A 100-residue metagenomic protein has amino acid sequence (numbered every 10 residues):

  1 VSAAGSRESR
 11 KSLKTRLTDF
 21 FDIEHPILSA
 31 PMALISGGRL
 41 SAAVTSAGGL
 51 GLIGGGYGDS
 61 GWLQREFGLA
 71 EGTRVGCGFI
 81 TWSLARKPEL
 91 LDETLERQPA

Functional and structural regions predicted by a protein language model:
V1-A100: Active-site entrance/lid segments in N-terminal catalytic domains of soluble metabolic enzymes
